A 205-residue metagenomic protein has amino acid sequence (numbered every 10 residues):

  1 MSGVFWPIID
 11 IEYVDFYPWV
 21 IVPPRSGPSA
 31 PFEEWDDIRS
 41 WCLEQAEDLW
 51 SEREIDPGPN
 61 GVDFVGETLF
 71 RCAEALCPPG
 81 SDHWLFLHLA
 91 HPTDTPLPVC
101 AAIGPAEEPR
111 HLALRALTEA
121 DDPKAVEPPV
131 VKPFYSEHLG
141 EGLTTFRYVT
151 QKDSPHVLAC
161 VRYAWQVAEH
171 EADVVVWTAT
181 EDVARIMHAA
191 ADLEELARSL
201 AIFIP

Functional and structural regions predicted by a protein language model:
M1-V161, V167-P205: N-terminal targeting sequences that direct proteins away from the cytosol to non-cytosolic compartments
